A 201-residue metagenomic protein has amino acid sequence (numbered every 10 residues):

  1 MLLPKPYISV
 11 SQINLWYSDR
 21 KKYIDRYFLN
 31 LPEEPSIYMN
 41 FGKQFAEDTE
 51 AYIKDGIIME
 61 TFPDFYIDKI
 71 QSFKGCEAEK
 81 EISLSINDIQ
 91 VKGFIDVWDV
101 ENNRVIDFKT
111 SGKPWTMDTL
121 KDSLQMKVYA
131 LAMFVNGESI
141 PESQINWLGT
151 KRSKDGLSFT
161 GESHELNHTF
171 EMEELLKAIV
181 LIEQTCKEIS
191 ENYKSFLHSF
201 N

Functional and structural regions predicted by a protein language model:
M1-V100: Metal-dependent nuclease catalytic cores that hydrolyze phosphodiester bonds in DNA/RNA, characterized by
Y7-I8, A78, N87, F134-N201: Metal-dependent nuclease catalytic regions and adjoining charged, substrate-binding loops involved in nucleic-acid end
Y23-F28, I106-T110, L157-H164: Short acidic (Asp/Glu) and glycine-rich catalytic loops that position anionic groups and cofactors
N30, S83, S111-K113, L148-R152: Short, solvent-exposed loop/turn segments at secondary-structure junctions
E34-P35, K113-D118, K154: A generic structural signal for short coil/turn motifs at secondary-structure boundaries
Q44, L124-A132: Short amphipathic alpha-helical face segments that pack within enzyme cores and frequently flank/anchor catalytic
A51-D55, L131-N136: Active-site catalytic microenvironments for nucleophilic, acid-base chemistry
I82-M126, N136: Non-catalytic protein-protein interaction segments used by genome-maintenance enzymes to assemble and couple activities
